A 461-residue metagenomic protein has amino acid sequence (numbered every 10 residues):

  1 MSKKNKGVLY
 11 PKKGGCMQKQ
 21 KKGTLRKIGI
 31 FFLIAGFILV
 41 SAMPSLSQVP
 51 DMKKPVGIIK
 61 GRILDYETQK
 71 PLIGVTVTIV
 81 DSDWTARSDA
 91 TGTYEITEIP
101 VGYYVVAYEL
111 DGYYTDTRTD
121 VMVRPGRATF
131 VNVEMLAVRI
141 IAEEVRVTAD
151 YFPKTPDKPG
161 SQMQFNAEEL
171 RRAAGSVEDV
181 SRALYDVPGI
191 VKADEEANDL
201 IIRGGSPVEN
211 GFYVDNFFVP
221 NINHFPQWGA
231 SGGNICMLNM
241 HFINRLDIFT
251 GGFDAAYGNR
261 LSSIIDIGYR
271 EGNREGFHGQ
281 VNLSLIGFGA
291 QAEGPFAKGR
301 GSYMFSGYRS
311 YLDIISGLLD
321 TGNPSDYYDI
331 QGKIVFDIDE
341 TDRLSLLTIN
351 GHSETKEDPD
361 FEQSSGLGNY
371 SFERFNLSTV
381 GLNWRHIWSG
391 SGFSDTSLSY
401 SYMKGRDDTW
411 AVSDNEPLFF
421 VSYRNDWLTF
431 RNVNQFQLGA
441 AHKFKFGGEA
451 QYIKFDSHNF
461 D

Functional and structural regions predicted by a protein language model:
L46-E144: Periplasm-facing N-terminal accessory domains of Gram-negative outer-membrane beta-barrel systems
Y114, T119-F130, E144-F253, I264-D266 (+1 more regions): Periplasmic N-terminal accessory/gating domains of Gram-negative outer-membrane beta-barrel systems
M122, Q280-N282, D320-D326, G366 (+3 more regions): Replace "Gram-negative outer membrane beta-barrel proteins" with "bacterial and organellar outer membrane beta-barrel
F152, P207, V219, R270 (+5 more regions): Structural signature of outer-membrane beta-barrel domains
N198, L261-S263, F277-G279, I286-A290 (+5 more regions): Hydrophobic, lipid-facing positions within transmembrane beta-strands of outer-membrane proteins
V208-N210, F242, E275-G279, A297-Y303 (+3 more regions): Outer-envelope beta-barrel architecture signal
G211, R245-A256, S262-R270, F277-G322 (+2 more regions): Predominantly transmembrane beta-strands of Gram-negative outer membrane beta-barrel pores used for transport
V335-S353, E373-D461: Face-selective signature of the C-terminal outer-membrane beta-barrel domain
